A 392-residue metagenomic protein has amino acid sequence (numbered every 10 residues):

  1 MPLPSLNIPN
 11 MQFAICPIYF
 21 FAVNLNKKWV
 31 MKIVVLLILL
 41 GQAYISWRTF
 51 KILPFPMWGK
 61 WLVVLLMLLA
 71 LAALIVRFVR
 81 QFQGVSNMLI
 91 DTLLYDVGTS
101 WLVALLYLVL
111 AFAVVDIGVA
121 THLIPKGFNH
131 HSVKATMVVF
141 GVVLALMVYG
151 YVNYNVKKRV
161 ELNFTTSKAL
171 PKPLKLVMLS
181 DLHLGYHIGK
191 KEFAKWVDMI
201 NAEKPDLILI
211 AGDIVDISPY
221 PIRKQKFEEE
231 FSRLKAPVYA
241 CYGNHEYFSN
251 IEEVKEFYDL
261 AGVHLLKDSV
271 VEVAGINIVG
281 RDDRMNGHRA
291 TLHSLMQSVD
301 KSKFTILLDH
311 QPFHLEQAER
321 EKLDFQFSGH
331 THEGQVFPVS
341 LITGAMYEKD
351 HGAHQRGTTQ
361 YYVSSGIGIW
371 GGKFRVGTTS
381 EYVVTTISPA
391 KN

Functional and structural regions predicted by a protein language model:
P4-N155, N392: Non-catalytic terminal accessory segments
V133, V143-A169, G185-K191: Hydrophobic alpha-helical transmembrane segments in integral membrane proteins
T165-N392: Soluble catalytic domains of enzymes that build or remodel membrane lipids, polysaccharides, and related
